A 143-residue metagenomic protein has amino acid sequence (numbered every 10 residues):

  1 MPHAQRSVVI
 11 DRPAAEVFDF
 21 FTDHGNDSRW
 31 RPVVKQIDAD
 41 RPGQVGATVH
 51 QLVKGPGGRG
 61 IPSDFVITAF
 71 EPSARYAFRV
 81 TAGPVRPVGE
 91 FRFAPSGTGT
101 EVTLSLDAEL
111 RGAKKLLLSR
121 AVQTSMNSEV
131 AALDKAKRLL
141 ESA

Functional and structural regions predicted by a protein language model:
M1-Q44: Hydrophobic ligand-binding cavity/cleft-lining segments
H3-Q5, G60-D64, V85-E90: Short, surface-exposed coil-to-beta transition loops
T22, T100-T103: Ser/Thr-centric signal marking residues that sit in or immediately flank functional binding/regulatory motifs
S28, D38-A82, S96, E101 (+1 more regions): Glycine-rich portal/gate segments that line the openings of hydrophobic small-molecule binding cavities
G58-G60, Y76, P87, R111-K115: Intrinsically disordered, low-complexity acidic/polar segments
T81-P87, S105-R111: Short, solvent-exposed aromatic-acidic interface loops
D107-A143: A conserved amphipathic terminal alpha-helix motif
